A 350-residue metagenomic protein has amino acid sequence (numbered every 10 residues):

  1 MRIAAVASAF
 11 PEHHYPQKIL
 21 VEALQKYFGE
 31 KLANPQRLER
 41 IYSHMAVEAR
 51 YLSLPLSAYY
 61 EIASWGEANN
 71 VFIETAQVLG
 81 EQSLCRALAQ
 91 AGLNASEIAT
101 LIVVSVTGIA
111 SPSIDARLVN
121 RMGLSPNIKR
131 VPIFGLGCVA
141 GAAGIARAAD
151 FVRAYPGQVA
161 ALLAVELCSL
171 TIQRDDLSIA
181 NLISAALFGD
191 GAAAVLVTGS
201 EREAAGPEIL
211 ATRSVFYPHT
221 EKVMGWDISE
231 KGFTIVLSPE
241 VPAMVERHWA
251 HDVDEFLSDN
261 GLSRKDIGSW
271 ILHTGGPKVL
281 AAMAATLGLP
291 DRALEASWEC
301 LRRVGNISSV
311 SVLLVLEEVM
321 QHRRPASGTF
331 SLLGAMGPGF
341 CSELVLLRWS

Functional and structural regions predicted by a protein language model:
M1, A95-A99, P126-K129, Y155-A160 (+6 more regions): Short coil/turn connectors at secondary-structure junctions
M1-E74, V159, C168, R174-R247 (+4 more regions): Condensing-enzyme catalytic core mediating Claisen C-C bond formation in acyl metabolism
E39-L124, R130, G135, R264-L280: Conserved beta-ketoacyl condensing-enzyme motif
S43, T75-A91, I114, R147 (+3 more regions): Short, well-ordered amphipathic alpha-helical segments that serve as non-catalytic structural scaffolds within diverse
E81, V106-G108, V119-N120, S125-N127 (+6 more regions): Claisen-condensing/thiolase-fold acyl-transfer catalytic domains that form or cleave C-C bonds in fatty acid
L84-C85, A89, Y155, A161-L163: Structural alpha/beta core scaffold segments of enzyme domains
T107-P112, V139-A142, C168-I172, P218-H219: Short, well-ordered, mixed-charge alpha-helical segments that flank or form enzyme active sites
